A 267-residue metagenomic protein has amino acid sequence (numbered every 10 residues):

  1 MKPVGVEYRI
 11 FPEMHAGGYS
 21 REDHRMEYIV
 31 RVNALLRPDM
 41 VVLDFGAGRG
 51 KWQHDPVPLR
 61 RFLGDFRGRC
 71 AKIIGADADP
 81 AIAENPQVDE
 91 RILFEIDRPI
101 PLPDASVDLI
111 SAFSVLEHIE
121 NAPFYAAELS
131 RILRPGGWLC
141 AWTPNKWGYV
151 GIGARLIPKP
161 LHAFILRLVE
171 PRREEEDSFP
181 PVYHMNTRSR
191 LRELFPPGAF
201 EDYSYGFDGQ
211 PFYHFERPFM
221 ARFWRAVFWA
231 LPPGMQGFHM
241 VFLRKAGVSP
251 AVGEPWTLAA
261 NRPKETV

Functional and structural regions predicted by a protein language model:
K2-L35: Class I SAM-dependent methyltransferase Rossmann-like catalytic core, especially the SAM/SAH-binding loop
P3-I10, H15, E120-E128, I132 (+2 more regions): S-adenosyl-L-methionine-dependent methyltransferase catalytic module, highlighting the catalytic core
R21-R25, D55-P56, H184: A conditional alpha-helix N-cap/helix-loop micro-motif detector
M26-V30, R61-G64, N186-S189, E193: A structural signal for well-ordered alpha-helical segments within the folded catalytic domains of diverse enzymes
M26-Y28, F94, G237: Residues that act as N-cap/strand-start positions at coil-to-secondary-structure junctions
V32-L35, D65, A230-P233: Short secondary-structure boundary/capping segments within folded domains
L35-I152, M240-G247: Conserved SAM-binding loop
